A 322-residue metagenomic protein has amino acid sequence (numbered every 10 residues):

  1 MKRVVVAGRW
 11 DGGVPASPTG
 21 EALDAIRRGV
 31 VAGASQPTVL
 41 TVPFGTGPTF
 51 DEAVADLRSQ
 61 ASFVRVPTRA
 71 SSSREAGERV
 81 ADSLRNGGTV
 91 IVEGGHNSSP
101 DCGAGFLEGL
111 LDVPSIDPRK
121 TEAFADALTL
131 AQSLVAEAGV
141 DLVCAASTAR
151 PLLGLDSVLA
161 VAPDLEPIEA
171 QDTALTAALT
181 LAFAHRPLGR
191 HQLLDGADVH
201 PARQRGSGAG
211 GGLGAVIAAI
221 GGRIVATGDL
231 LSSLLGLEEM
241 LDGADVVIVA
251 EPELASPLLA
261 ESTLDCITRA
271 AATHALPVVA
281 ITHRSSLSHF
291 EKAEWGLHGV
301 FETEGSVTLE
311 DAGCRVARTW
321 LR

Functional and structural regions predicted by a protein language model:
M1-R322: N-terminal loops that bind phosphate or other acidic moieties and the adjacent beta-alpha structural core
